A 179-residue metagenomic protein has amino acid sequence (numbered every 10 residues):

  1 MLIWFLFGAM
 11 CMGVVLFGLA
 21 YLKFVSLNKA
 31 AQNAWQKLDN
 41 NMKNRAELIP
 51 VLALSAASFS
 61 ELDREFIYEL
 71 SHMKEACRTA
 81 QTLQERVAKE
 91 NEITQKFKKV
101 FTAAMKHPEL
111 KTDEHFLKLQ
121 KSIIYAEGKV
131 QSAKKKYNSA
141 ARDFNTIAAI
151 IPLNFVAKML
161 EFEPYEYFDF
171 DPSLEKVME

Functional and structural regions predicted by a protein language model:
M1-E179: A helix-centric hydrophobic-segment signal that preferentially recognizes long, alpha-helical stretches used
